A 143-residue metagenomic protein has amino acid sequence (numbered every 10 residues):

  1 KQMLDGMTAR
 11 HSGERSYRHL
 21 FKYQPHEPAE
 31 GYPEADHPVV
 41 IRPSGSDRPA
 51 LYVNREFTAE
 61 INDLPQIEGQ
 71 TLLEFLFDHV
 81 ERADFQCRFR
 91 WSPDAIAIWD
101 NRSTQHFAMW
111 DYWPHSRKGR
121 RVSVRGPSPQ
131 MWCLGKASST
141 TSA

Functional and structural regions predicted by a protein language model:
K1-I96, N101-A143: Non-heme Fe(II) oxygenase catalytic core, chiefly the N-lobe of the double-stranded beta-helix
